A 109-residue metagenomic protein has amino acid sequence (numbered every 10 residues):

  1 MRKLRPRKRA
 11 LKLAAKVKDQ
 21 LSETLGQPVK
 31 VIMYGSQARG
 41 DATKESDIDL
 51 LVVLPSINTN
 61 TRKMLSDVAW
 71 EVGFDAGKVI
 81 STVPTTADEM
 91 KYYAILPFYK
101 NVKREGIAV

Functional and structural regions predicted by a protein language model:
M1-K30, A38-K44, P55-V109: Catalytic core of pol beta-like nucleotidyltransferases
I48-V52: Short beta-strand->loop micro-motif that forms the acidic, two-metal-ion catalytic signature in nucleotide-processing
